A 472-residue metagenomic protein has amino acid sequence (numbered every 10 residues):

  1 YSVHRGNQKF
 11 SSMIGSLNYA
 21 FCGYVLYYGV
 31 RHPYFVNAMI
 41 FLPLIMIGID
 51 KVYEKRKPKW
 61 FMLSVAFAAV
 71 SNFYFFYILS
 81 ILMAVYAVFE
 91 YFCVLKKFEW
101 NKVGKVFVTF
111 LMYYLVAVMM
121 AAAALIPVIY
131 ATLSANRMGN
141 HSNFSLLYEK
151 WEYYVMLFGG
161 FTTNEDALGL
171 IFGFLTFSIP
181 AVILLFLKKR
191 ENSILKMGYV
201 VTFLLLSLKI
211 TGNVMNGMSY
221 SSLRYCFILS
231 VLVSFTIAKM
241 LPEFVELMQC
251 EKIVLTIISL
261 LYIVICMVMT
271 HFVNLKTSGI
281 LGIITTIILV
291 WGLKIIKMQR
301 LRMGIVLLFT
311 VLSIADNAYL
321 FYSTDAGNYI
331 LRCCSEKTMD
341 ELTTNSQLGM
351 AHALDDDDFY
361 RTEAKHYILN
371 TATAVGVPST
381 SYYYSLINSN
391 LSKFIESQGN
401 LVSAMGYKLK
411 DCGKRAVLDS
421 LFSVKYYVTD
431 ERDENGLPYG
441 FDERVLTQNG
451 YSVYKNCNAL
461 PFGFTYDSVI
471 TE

Functional and structural regions predicted by a protein language model:
Y1, F41-Y53, I81-F89, I179-I183 (+3 more regions): Transmembrane alpha-helical segments
Y1-L26, F177-L204, T371, V377-S379: Carboxylate/His-rich catalytic cores and anion/metal-binding grooves
Y1-R5, K9-V94, V106-I129, S134 (+2 more regions): Membrane-embedded helix bundles of polyisoprenyl
S2-V3, Y24-Y28, K51-V52, A66-N72 (+4 more regions): Hydrophobic alpha-helical transmembrane segments
R56, F75, I194-D340: Contiguous transmembrane helix-bundle modules in multi-pass membrane proteins
V94-T109, E246, C250-V254: Membrane-interfacial, low-structure loops and terminal tails that flank and connect transmembrane helices in multi-pass
V106-G198, T202-L223, F227, T270-V273 (+2 more regions): Periplasmic/ER-lumenal interhelical loops and adjacent helix-loop junctions in multi-pass membrane proteins
M303-E472: Soluble catalytic regions of membrane-associated enzymes that act on cell-envelope and secretory-pathway components
